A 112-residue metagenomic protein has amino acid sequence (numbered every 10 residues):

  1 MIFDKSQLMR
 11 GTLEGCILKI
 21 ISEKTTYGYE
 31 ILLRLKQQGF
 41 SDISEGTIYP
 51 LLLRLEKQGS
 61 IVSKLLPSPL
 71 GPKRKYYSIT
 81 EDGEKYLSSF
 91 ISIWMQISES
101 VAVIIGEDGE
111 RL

Functional and structural regions predicted by a protein language model:
M1-L13, W94-V101: Intrinsically disordered, low-complexity serine/threonine- and proline-rich regulatory segments
S6-Y49: N-terminal helix-turn-helix DNA-binding core of bacterial DNA-binding proteins
K19, L33, L53, V62 (+2 more regions): A cross-family signal for key residues in well-ordered alpha-helices that form functional helical elements
Y49-E56: Short, hydrophobic-biased segments on the C-terminal half of alpha helices that form "recognition helices"
Q58-K73, S78: Beta-hairpin "wing" of winged helix-turn-helix
K73-I91: Basic, amphipathic "hinge/linker" alpha-helix immediately C-terminal to the N-terminal HTH DNA-binding motif
K85-L112: Amphipathic alpha-helical dimerization/coiled-coil segments that flank or bridge DNA-binding/regulatory modules
